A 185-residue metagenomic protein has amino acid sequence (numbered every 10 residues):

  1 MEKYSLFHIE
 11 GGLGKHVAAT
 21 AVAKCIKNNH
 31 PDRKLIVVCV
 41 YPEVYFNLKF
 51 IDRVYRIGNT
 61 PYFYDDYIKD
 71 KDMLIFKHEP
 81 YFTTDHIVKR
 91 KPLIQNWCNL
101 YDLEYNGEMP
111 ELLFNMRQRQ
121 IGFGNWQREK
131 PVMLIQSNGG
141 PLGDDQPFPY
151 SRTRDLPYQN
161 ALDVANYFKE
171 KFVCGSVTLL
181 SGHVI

Functional and structural regions predicted by a protein language model:
M1-I185: Catalytic machinery of carbohydrate-active enzymes, primarily nucleotide-sugar-dependent glycosyltransferases
